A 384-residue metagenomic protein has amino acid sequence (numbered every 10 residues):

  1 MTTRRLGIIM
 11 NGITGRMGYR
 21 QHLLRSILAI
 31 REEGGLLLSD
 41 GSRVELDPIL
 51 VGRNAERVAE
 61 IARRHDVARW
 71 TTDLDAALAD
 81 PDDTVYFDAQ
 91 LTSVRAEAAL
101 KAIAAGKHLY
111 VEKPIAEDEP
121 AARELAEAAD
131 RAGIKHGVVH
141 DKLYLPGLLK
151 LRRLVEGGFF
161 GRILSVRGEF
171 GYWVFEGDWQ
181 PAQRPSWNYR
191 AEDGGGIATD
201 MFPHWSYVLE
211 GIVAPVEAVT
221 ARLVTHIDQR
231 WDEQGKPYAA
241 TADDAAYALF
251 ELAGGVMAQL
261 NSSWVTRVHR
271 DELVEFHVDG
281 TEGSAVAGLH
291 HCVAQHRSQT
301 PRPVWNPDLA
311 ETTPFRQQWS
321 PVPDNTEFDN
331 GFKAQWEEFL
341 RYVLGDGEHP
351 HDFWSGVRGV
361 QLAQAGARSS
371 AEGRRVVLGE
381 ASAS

Functional and structural regions predicted by a protein language model:
M1-H65: N-terminal Rossmann-like dinucleotide-binding module
T3, G161-S165, R368-S384: C-terminal capping/lid region of NAD(P)-dependent oxidoreductase domains
S39-D40, R69-P81: Short acidic low-complexity segments
E60-V67, E124, A128-A129: Short, conserved SAM-binding/catalytic segment of Class I S-adenosyl-L-methionine-dependent methyltransferases
T84-V85, L91-T92, A96-L143, G158: Beta-strand-loop-alpha-helix segment that lines the small-molecule cofactor/substrate pocket of alpha/beta enzymes
K142-A240, G373: Predominantly a Rossmann-like dinucleotide-binding segment in NAD(P)-dependent oxidoreductases
D200, Y207-A218, L223-W231, K236-Q259 (+2 more regions): Glycine-rich, aromatic-lined ligand/substrate-binding cores of catalytic and carbohydrate-binding domains
W231-E233, Y238-A239, Y247, E251-L252 (+3 more regions): C-terminal glycine/acidic-rich active-site capping loop/insertion
